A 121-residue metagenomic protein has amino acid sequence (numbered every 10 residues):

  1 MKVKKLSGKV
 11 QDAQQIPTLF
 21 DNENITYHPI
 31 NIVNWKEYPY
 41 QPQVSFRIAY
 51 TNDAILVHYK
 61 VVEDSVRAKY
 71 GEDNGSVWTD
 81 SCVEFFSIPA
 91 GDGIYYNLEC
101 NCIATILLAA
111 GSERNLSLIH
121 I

Functional and structural regions predicted by a protein language model:
M1-N24: Polar/acidic, low-complexity leader/linker segments enriched in S/T/G and N/D
Y27, V33-S112: Surface-exposed, glycine/proline- and aromatic-rich loop segments on solvent-exposed faces across compartments
I119-I121: Conserved small/polar residues in nucleotide/adenosyl-binding loops
